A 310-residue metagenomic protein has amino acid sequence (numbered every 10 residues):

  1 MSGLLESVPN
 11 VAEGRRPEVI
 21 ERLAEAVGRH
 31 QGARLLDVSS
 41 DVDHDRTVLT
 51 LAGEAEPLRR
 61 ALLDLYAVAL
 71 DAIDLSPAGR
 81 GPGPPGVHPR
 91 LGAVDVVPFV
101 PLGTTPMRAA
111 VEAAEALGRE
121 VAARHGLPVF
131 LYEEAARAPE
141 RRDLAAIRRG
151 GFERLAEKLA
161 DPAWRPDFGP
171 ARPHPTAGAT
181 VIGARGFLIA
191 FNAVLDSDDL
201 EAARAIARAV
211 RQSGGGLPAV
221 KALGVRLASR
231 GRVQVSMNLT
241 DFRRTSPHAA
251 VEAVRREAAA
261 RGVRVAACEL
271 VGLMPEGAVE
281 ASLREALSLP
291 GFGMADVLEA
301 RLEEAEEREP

Functional and structural regions predicted by a protein language model:
M1-P310: Long, contiguous binding/interaction regions
